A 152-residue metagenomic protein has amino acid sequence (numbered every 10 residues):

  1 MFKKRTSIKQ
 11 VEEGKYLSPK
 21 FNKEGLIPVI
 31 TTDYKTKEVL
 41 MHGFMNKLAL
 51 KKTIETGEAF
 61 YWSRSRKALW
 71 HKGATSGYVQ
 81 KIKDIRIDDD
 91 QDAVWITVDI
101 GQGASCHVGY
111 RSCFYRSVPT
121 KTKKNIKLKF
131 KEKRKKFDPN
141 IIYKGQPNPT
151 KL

Functional and structural regions predicted by a protein language model:
F2-L26, Y34-L40, M45-L152: C-terminal binding/interaction regions
